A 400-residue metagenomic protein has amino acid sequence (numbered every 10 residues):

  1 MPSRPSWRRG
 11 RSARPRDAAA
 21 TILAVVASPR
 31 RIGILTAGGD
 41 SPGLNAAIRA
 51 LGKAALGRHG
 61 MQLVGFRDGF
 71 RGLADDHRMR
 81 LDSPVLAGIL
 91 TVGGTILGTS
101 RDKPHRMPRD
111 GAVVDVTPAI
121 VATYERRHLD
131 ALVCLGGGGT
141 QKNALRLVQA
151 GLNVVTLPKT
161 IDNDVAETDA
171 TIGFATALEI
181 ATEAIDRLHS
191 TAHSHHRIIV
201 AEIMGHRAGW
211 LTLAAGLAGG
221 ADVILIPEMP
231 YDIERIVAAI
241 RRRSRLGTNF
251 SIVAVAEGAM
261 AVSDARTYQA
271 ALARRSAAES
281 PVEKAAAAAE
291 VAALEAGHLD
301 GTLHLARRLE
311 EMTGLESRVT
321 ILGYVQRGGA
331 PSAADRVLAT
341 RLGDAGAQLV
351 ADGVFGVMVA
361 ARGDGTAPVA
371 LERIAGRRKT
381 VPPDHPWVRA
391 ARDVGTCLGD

Functional and structural regions predicted by a protein language model:
M1-A19: C-terminal alpha-helix plus adjacent terminal tail
V26-H77: N-terminal phosphate-binding or glycine-rich loops at protein starts, especially the Walker A/P-loop of NTPases
A46-L51, G138-L152, T212: Short Gly/Thr/Asp-enriched flexible loops that form oxyanion-binding sites at enzyme active sites
V64, L147-I180, L225-D232: Short, acidic/small-residue loops that bind anionic groups at enzyme active sites
L73-C134, I172-A184, D400: Glycine-rich oxoanion-binding loops at beta->alpha junctions
T123, A131-G136, A144-R146, F174-H193 (+1 more regions): Accessory alpha-helical/coil subdomains and C-terminal extensions that flank or cap enzyme catalytic cores
A293-D400: C-terminal non-catalytic interaction/assembly regions of soluble proteins
